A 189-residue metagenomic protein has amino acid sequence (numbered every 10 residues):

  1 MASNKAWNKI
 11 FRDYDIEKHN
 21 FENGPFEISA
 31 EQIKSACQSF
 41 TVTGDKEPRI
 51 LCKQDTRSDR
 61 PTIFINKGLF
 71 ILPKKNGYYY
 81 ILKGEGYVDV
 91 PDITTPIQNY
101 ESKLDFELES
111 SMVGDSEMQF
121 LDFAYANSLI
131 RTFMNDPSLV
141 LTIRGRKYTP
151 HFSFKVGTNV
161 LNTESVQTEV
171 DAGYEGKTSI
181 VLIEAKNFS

Functional and structural regions predicted by a protein language model:
M1-Q119: Nuclease-adjacent, charged terminal/linker segments that flank catalytic cores
K67-G68, R144-G145, N187: Glycine-centered flexibility motif
I97-T149: Extracellular-facing segments of soluble proteins and assemblies that are Gly/Ser/Thr-biased and enriched in aromatics
S110, G114, N162, E184-F188: Short, charged/polar micro-motifs that form catalytic or ligand-binding hotspots
G114, M118, T163-V166, K177: Alpha-helix initiation and capping sites
P137-V170: Active-site metal-binding core of divalent-cation-utilizing nuclease and nuclease-like domains
V170-N187: Conserved catalytic cores of phosphodiester-cleaving nucleases, focusing on short active-site segments
